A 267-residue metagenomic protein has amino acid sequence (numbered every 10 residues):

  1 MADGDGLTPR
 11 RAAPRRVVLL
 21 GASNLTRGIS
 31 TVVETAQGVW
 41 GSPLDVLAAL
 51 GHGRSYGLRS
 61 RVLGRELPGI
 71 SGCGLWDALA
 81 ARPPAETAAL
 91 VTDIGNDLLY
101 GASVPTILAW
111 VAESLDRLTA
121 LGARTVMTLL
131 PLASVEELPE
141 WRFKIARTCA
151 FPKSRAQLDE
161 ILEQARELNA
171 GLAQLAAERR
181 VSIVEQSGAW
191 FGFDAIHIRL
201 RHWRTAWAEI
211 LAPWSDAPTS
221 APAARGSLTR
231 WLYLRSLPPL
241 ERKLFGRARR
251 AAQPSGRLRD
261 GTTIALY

Functional and structural regions predicted by a protein language model:
M1-G51, K144-P152, P218-Y267: N-terminal secretory targeting modules
R11, R16-T106, A265: Conserved SGNH/GDSL esterase-like catalytic core that processes O-acyl groups on lipids and polysaccharides
S71-R201, T205-E209, P213-P218, F245 (+1 more regions): Alpha-helical cap/lid subdomain in secreted, periplasmic, or secretory-pathway luminal O-acyl-processing enzymes
